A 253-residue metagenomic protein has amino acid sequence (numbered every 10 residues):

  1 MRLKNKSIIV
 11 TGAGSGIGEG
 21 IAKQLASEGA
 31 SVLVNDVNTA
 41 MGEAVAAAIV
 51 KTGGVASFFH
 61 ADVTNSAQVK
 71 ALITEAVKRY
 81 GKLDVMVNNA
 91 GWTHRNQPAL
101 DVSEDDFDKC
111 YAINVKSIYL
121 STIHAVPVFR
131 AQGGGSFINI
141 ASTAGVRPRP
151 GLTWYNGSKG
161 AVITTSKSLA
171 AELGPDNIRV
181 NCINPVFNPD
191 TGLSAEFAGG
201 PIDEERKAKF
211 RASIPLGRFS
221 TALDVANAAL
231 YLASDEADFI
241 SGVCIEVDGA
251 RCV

Functional and structural regions predicted by a protein language model:
G14-G16, N38: Conserved glycine-rich cofactor-binding loop
T93-N96, R147, L230, S241-V253: Short C-terminal tail/terminal secondary-structure segment of NAD(P)H-dependent dehydrogenase/reductase domains
Q97-A99, S103-K109, A198-G199, R206 (+1 more regions): Substrate-binding pocket helix/loop in short-chain dehydrogenase/reductase
T122, S158, S166: Active-site helix of classical SDR
P127, A171-P175, D238: Alpha-helical segment proximal to the catalytic Tyr-Lys
S142: Residue(s) in the substrate-gating loop at a strand-loop-helix junction that position the organic substrate next
P175, F187-S213: A glycine/serine/threonine-rich, flexible loop-to-helix segment that serves as the NAD(P) cofactor-binding "lid"
